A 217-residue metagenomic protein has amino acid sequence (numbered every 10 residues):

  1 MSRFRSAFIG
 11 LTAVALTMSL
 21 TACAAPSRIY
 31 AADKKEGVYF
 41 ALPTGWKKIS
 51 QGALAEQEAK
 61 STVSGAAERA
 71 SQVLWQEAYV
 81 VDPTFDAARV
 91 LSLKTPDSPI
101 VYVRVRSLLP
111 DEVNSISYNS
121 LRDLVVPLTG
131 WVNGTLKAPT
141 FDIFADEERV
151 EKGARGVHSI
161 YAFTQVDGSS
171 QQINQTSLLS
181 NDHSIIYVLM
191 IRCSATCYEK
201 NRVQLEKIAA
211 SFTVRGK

Functional and structural regions predicted by a protein language model:
M1-L11: Bacterial N-terminal signal peptides that target proteins for export
S19-A22: C-terminal motif of bacterial Sec signal peptides marking the signal peptidase cleavage site
A24-P26: Bacterial signal peptide processing site
R28-E36: Short, low-complexity, disordered segments immediately C-terminal to signal peptides in bacterial exported proteins
K35-E58: Proline-anchored loop/turn motifs at beta-strand termini and strand-loop-strand connectors
G37, Y118-R122, A195, E199-V203: Soluble non-cytosolic domains of exported or imported proteins
W46, S184-K217: Surface-exposed amphipathic alpha-helical segments
A53-S177: Conserved polar/disulfide-associated segments of primarily extracytoplasmic proteins
